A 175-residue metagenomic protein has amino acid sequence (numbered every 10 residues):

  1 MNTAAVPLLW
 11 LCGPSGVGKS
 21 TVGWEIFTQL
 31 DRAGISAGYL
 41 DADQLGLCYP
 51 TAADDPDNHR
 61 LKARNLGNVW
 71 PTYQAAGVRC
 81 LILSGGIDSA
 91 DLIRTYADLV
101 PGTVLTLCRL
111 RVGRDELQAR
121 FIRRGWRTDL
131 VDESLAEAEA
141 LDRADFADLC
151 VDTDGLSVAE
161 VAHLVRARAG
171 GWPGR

Functional and structural regions predicted by a protein language model:
M1-V6: Phosphate-binding P-loop
L11: Hydrophobic anchor at the beta1->P-loop junction of P-loop NTPases
G16: Walker A (P-loop) phosphate-binding loop of P-loop NTPases
K19: Conserved lysine of the Walker
W24-N68: Conserved substrate/cofactor phosphate-moiety recognition/catalytic segment in nucleotide-dependent phosphotransferases
L61-V104: Glycine-rich phosphate-binding loop used to anchor ATP phosphates in small-molecule kinases, encompassing both
V100-F121, V151: Conserved phosphate-donor/acceptor-positioning beta-strand/loop module used by diverse small-molecule
R123-L164, G171-R175: Small-molecule kinase domains that catalyze NTP-dependent phosphoryl transfer to phosphate-bearing small molecules
